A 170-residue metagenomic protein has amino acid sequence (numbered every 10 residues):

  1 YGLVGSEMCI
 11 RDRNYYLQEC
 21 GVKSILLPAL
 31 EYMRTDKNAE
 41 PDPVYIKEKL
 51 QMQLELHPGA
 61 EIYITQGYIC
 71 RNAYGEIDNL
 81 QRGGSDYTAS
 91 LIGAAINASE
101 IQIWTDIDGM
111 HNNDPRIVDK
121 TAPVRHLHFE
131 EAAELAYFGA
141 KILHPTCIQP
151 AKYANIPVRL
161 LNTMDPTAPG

Functional and structural regions predicted by a protein language model:
Y1-G5, C9-D12: Single conserved hydrophobic/aromatic residue that forms the stacking wall/gate of nucleotide- or nucleobase-binding
S6, C20, E31-R34: Conserved acidic/glycine
R11-E19: Cysteine-centered nucleophilic/redox motifs
E19-C20, A95: Active-site catalytic microenvironments for nucleophilic, acid-base chemistry
P28-P150, A154-R159, D165-G170: Active-site phosphate/oxyanion-binding loops
